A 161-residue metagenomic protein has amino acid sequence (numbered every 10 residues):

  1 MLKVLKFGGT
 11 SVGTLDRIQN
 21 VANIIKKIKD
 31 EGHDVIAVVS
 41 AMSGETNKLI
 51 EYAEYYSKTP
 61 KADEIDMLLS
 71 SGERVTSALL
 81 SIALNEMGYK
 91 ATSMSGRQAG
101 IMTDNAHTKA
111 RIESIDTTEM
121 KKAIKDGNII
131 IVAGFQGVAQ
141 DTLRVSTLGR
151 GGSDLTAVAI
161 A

Functional and structural regions predicted by a protein language model:
M1-I160: Nucleotide/pyrophosphate-binding catalytic subdomain
